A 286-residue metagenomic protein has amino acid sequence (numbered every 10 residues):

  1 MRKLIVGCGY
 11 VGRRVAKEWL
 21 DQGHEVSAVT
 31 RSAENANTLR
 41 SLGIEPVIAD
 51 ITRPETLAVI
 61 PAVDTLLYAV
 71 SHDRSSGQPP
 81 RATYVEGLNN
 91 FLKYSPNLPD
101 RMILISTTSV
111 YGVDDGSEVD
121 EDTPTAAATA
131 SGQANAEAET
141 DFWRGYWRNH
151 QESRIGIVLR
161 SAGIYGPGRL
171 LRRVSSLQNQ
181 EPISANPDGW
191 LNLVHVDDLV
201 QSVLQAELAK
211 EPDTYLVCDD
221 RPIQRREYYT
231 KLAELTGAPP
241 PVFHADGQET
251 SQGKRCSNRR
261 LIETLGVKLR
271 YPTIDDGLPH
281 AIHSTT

Functional and structural regions predicted by a protein language model:
G12-R13: N-terminal Rossmann-fold NAD(P) dinucleotide-binding loop
E45-T52, E249-T286: C-terminal amphipathic/interface module of NAD(P)-dependent oxidoreductases and related NAD-binding regulators
P61-I103, E137-T140: NAD(P)-cofactor binding segment of oxidoreductase domains
N89-A130: Conserved Rossmann-fold NAD(P)-dependent oxidoreductase catalytic core, especially the SDR/UDP-sugar
D115-V158: Catalytic helix-loop patch of NAD(P)-dependent Rossmann-fold dehydrogenases
G145, I155-L191: NAD(P)-dependent short-chain dehydrogenase/reductase
R173-P182, D188-Y215: Alpha-helical substrate-binding/gating segment
V200-Q252: Mid/C-terminal beta-alpha module of Rossmann-like enzyme folds, strongest in SDR-family dehydrogenases/epimerases
